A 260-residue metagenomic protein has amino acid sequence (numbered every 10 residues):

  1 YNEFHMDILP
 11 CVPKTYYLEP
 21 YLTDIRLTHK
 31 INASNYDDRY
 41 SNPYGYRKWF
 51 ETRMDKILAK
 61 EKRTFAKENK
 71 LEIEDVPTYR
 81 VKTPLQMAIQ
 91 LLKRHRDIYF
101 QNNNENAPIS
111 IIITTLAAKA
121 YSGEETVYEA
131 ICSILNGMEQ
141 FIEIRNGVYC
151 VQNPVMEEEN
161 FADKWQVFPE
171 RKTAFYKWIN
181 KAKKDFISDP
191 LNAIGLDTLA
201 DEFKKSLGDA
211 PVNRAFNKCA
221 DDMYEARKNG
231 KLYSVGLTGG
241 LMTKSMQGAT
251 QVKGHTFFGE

Functional and structural regions predicted by a protein language model:
Y1-E3, T23, D38, N42 (+7 more regions): Intrinsically disordered, low-complexity regions enriched in small/polar residues
Y1-S41: Conserved catalytic core of two-metal-ion nucleotidyltransferases
F4-Y21, S122-L135, E170-K181, R214-A226 (+1 more regions): Short, Lys/Arg-enriched charge-dense amphipathic segments
T15, T23, T28, T52 (+11 more regions): Residue-identity detector for threonine
R26, R39, R47, R53 (+7 more regions): Arginine residue identity/basic-tract feature
N35-Q86, K204: Long, charge-rich alpha-helical interaction segments
E68-L191, G195: Conserved nucleotidyltransferase catalytic core and NTase-mimicking acidic/glycine-rich helix/loop elements in nucleic
E143-E260: Terminal (often C-terminal) interaction modules
